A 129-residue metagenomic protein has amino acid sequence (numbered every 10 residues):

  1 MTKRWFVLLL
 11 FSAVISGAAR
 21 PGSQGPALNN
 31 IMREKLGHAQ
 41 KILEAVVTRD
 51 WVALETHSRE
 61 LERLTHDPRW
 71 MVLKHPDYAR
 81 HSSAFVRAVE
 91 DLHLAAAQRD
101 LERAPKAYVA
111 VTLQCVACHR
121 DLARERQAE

Functional and structural regions predicted by a protein language model:
M1-V7: Bacterial N-terminal signal peptides that target proteins for export
V7-S16: Bacterial N-terminal signal peptides
R20-V52: Immediate post-signal-peptide N-terminus of mature secreted/exported proteins
A53-E55, A104: Solenoid-repeat scaffolds in large eukaryotic assemblies
L64-H81: Short, solvent-exposed, charged loop/turn and helix-capping segments that join or cap alpha-helices on peripheral
E102-T112: Immediate flanking context of iron-sulfur cluster ligation sites
V111-L122: The canonical Cys-X-X-Cys-His
